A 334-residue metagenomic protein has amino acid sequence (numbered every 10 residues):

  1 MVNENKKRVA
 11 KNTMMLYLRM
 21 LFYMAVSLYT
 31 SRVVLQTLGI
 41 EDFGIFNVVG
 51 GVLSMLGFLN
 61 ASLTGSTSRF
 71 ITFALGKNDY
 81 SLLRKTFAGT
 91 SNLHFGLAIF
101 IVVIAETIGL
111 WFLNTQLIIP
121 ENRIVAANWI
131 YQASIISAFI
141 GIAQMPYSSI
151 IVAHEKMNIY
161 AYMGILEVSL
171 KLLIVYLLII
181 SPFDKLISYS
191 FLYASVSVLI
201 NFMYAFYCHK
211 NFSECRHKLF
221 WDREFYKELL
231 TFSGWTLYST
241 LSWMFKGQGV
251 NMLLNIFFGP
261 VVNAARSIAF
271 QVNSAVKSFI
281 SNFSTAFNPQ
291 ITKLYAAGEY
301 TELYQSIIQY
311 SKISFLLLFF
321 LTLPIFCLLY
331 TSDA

Functional and structural regions predicted by a protein language model:
M1-V9, L186-S190, Y204-G247, Q290-Q305: Interhelical loop/hinge segments that connect adjacent transmembrane helices in multipass membrane
R8-F73, V102-E106, L172, T231-V261: Signature of the first transmembrane helix
R19, Q132, A161-L177, S181-K210 (+3 more regions): Hydrophobic alpha-helical transmembrane segments
G44-N60, G89-L93, L192, L199 (+4 more regions): Alpha-helical transmembrane segments of polytopic membrane transporters and translocases
A61-K77, A153, F212-S213, A269 (+1 more regions): Helix-loop junctions and terminal segments of transmembrane helices in multi-pass membrane transport/translocation
T107-W111, P120-Q144, A161, I165 (+2 more regions): Alpha-helical transmembrane segments of multi-pass membrane proteins
F139-L166, Y176, I187: Membrane-interface junctions at transmembrane-helix termini in multi-pass inner-membrane proteins
Y330-A334: Conserved small/polar residues in nucleotide/adenosyl-binding loops
